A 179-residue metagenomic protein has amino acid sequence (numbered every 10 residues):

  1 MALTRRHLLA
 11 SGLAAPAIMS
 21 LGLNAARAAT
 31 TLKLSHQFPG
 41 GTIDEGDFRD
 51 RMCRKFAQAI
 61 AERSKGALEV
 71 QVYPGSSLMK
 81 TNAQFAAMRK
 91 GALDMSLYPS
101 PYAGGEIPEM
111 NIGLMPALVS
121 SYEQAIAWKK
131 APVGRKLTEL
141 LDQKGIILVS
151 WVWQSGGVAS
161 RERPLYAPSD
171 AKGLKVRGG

Functional and structural regions predicted by a protein language model:
H7-A28: N-terminal export signals
A29-C53, L68-V72, G173-R177: Short, well-ordered beta-strand elements
D44-F48, M52, S76, K80 (+2 more regions): Extracytoplasmic/periplasmic, Sec-exported soluble proteins
R49-M52, F56, K80-Q84, S121 (+2 more regions): Stable alpha-helical elements in mature extracytoplasmic
Q58, R89, D94, P99-G179: Contiguous mixed-secondary-structure segments that line small-molecule binding/active-site clefts of soluble domains
E62-A67: Short helix-capping segments at alpha-helix termini
Y73-A86, G179: Short helix-initiation/N-cap motifs at beta->coil->alpha
